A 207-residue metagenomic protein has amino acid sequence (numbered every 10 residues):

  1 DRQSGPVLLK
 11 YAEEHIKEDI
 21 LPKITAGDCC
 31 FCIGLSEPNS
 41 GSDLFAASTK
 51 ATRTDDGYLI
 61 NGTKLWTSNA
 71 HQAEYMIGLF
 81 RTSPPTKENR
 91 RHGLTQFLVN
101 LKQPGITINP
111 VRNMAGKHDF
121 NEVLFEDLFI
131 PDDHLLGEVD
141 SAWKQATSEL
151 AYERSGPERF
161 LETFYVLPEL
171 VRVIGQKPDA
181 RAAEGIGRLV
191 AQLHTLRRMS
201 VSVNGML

Functional and structural regions predicted by a protein language model:
D1-E18, P22-D28, N69-Y75, L193 (+1 more regions): Internal helix-loop-helix
E13, F97, F125: Residue-level signal for inorganic ion chemistry
D19-I20, A47, T63-L65, I108-R112: Short beta-alpha junctions and helix-cap segments that line functional grooves
G27-L35, L79: A short, Trp-centered hydrophobic/proline-enriched beta-strand micro-motif
N39-A47: Active-site-adjacent elements of ketosynthase-type condensing enzymes
T49-T52: A structural signal for short hydrophobic beta-strand segments in well-ordered beta-sheet cores
N61-T107: A short core secondary-structure module
I106-M199: Glycine-rich beta->alpha junctions and the first turn(s) of the following alpha-helix
